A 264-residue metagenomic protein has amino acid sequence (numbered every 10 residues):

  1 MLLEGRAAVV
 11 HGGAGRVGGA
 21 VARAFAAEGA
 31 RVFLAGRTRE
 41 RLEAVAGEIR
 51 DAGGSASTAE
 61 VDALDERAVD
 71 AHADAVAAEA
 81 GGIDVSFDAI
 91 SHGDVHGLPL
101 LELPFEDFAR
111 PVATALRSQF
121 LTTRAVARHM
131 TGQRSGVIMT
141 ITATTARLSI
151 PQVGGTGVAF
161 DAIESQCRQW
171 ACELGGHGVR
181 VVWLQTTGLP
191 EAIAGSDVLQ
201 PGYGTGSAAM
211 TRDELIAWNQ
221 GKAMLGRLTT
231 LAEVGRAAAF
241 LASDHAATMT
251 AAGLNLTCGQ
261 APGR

Functional and structural regions predicted by a protein language model:
A7, A14-G15: Conserved glycine-rich cofactor-binding loop
H92-G93, F105, P111, M139-I163 (+2 more regions): Catalytic loop of short-chain dehydrogenase/reductase
H96-L100, P104-V112, N219: Substrate-binding pocket helix/loop in short-chain dehydrogenase/reductase
G97, A238-A239, T250-R264: Short C-terminal tail/terminal secondary-structure segment of NAD(P)H-dependent dehydrogenase/reductase domains
T123-R124, R168: A short, exposed helix-loop element centered on a Lys and neighboring polar residues
R128, C172-E173, A247: Alpha-helical segment proximal to the catalytic Tyr-Lys
G175, R180, M249-A251: Short, small/polar-rich loop/turn modules that mediate ligand/substrate recognition or access, typified
